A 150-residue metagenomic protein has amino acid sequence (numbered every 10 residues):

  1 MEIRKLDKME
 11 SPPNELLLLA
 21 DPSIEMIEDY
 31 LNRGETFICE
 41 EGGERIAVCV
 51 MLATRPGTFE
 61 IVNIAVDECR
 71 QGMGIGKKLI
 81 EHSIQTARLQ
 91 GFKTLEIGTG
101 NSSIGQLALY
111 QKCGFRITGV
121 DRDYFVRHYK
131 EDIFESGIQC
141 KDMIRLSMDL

Functional and structural regions predicted by a protein language model:
R4-C69, I80-E81, D149: Acetyl-CoA-dependent GNAT
G34, C140-R145: Short hydrophobic/aromatic beta-strand or adjacent loop that forms the aromatic wall/cage of a ligand/substrate-binding
D67-C69, M73, N101-S102: Active-site acidic-Proline motif in GNAT/NAT acetyltransferases
G72-Q85, K112: Conserved acetyl-CoA-binding loop-helix of GNAT-fold acetyltransferases
A87-T99: Conserved GNAT acetyl-CoA-binding A-motif
I97-L107, R122-H128: Conserved beta-strand-loop-alpha-helix junction that forms the acyl-donor binding cleft
Q111-G119: Conserved acetyl-CoA-binding loop of GNAT-fold acetyltransferases
T118-D142: Short, flexible, glycine-rich and Lys/Arg-enriched loop motifs at helix boundaries that contact anionic partners
